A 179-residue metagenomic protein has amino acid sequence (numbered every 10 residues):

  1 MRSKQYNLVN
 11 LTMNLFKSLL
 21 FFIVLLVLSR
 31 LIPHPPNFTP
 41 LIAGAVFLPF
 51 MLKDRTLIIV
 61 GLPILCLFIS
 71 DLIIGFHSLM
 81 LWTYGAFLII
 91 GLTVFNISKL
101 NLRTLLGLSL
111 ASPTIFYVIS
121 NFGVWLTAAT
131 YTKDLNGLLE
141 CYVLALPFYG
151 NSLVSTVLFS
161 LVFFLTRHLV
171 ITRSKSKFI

Functional and structural regions predicted by a protein language model:
M1-T12: N-terminal amphipathic/basic-hydrophobic helices that include classical n-h-c signal peptides and signal-anchor
L11-M51, L57-I58: Hydrophobic transmembrane alpha-helices
F16-F21, L57-G61, L81-G85, L106-L110 (+1 more regions): Hydrophobic alpha-helical transmembrane segments
V24-V27, F47, I64-F68, L106 (+3 more regions): Residue-level signature of the transmembrane alpha-helical core of multi-pass small-molecule transporters
L28, L48-D54, L92-N101, L165-T172: Structural signal for the C-terminal ends of transmembrane alpha-helices and the immediately following loop
S29-T39, P63-N96: Interfacial aromatic-anchored transmembrane helix boundaries in multi-pass membrane proteins
L62-P63, W82-N121: Short helix-perturbing small/polar motifs within transmembrane alpha-helices
L102-I179: Membrane-embedded alpha-helical hairpins and interfacial helices in multi-pass inner-membrane proteins
